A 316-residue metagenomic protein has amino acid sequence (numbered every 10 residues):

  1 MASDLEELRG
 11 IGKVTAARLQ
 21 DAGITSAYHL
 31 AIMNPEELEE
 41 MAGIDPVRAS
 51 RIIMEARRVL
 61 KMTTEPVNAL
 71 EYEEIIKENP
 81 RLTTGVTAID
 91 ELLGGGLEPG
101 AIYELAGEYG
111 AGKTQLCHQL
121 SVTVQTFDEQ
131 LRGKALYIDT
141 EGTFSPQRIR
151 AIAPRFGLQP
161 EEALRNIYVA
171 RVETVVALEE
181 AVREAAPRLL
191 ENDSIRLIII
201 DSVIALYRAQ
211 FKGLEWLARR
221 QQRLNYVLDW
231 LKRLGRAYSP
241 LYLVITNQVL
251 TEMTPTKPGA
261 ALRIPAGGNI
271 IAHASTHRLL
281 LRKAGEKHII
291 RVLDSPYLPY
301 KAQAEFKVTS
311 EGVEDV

Functional and structural regions predicted by a protein language model:
M1-E7, A16, K61: Long, low-complexity intrinsically disordered regulatory regions enriched in P/S/T/G and acidic residues that serve as
L5-L8, L19-N34, L38-M41: A short amphipathic alpha-helix within small helical-bundle interaction modules
R18, E55, V59-E162: The Walker A/P-loop phosphate-binding site
T83-V86, D90, P99, T143-P146 (+4 more regions): Amphipathic alpha-helical transducer elements in NTP-driven molecular machines
G95-L97, F127-L131, L158-A163, R188-D193 (+2 more regions): Conserved catalytic network of the ASCE P-loop NTPase/AAA+ motor domain
R132-E215: Conserved inter-motif catalytic segment of the P-loop NTP-binding fold
Q221-N225, D229-V316: Phosphate-binding/switch region of NTP-binding enzymes
